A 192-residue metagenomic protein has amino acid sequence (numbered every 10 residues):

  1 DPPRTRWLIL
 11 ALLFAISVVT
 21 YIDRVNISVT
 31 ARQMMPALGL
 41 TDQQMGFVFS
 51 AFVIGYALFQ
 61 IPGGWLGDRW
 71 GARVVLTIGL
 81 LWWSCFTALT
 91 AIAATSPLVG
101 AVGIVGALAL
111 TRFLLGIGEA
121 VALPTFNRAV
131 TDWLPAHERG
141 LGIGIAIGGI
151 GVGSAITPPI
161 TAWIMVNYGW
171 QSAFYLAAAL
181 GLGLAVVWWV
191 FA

Functional and structural regions predicted by a protein language model:
L8-D42: Extracytoplasmic
Y21, V25, G116-P124, A155: Small-residue-rich segments within alpha-helical transmembrane domains of MFS-like 12-TM solute carriers
Q33, G64-W65, W163: Membrane-interface helix termini in secondary transporters
S50-G63: Central cavity-lining transmembrane alpha-helices of secondary-active solute carriers, predominantly the Major
L81-A101: C-terminal ends and interior cores of transmembrane alpha-helices in multi-pass membrane transporters/permeases
T111-I150: Cytoplasmic helix-loop-helix junction between adjacent transmembrane helices in 12-TM secondary transporters
A146, I150-F191: Helix-loop-helix hairpin linking two adjacent transmembrane segments in secondary transporters
